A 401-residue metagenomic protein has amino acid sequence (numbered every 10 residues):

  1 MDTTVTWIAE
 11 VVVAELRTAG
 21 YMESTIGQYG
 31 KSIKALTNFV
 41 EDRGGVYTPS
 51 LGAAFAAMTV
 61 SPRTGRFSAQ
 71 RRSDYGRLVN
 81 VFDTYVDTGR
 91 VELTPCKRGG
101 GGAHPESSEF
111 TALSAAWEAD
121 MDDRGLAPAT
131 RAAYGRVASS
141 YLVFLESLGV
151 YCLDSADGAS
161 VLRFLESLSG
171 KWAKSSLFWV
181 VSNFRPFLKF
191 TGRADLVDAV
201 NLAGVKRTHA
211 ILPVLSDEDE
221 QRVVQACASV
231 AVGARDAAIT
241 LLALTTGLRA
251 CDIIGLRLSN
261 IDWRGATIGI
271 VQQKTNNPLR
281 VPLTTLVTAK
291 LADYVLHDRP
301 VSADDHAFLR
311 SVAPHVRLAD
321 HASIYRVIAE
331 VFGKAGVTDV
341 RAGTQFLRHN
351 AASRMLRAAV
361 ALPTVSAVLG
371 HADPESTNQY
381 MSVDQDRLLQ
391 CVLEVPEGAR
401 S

Functional and structural regions predicted by a protein language model:
M1-S401: Conserved catalytic core of the tyrosine transesterase superfamily
